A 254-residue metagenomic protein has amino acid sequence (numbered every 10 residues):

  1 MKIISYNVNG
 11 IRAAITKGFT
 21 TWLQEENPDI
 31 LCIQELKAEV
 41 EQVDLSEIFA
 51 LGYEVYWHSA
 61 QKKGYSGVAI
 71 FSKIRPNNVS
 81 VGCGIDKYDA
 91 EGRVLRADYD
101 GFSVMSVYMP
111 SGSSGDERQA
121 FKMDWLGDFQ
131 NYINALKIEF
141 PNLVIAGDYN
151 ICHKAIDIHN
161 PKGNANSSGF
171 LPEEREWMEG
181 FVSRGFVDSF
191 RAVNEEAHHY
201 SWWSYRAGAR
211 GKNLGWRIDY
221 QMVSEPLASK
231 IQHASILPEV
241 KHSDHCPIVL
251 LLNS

Functional and structural regions predicted by a protein language model:
M1-A50, E54, A60-S66: N-terminal, active-site-proximal structural segment of metallo-dependent hydrolase catalytic domains
M1-N9, G101-S113, A146: Active-site-proximal beta-strand elements of phosphoester/diester hydrolases
N7, L23-E41, V104, I133-A155 (+4 more regions): Active-site beta-strand/loop signature of hydrolases that rely on acidic residues for catalysis
K37-E39, D44-G112: Structured beta-strand-rich core segments of catalytic domains in phosphoester-bond hydrolases
L51-E54, G127-L214, I218: Metal-dependent phosphoesterases centered on the DNase I-like endonuclease/exonuclease/phosphatase
K63-N78, A197, A209-S229: Conserved beta strand-loop-helix elements of the APE1-like EEP
K73, A97-D100, S224-E225, L250-S254: Active-site beta-strand termini and strand-to-loop segments that position acidic
G84-I85, P110-L126, K162-N166: Surface-exposed cleft-lining segments at the edges of enzyme active sites
